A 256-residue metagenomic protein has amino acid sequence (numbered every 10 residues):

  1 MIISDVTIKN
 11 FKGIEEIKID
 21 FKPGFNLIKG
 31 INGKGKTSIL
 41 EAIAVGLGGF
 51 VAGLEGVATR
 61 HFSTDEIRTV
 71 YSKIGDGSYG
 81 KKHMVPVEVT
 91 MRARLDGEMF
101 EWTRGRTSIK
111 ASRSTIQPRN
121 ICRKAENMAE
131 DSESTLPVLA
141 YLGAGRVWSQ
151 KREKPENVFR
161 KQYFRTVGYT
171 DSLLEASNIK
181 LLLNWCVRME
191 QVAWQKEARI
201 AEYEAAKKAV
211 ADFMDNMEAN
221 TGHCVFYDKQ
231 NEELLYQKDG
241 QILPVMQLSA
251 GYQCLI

Functional and structural regions predicted by a protein language model:
M1-L181, E197-E202, D215-E218, Y227: P-loop NTPase switch/coupling surface
K29-K34, S38, D228-I256: Conserved ABC ATPase signature
V187-E204, V245: A short, highly charged nucleic-acid-interacting micro-segment common to nuclease and nuclease-linked defense proteins
K207-K208: Non-catalytic DNA-binding core/recognition domains of DNA-processing enzymes
D212: Basic/aromatic-enriched alpha-helical hairpins
H223-V225: Solvent-exposed "coupling" segments
